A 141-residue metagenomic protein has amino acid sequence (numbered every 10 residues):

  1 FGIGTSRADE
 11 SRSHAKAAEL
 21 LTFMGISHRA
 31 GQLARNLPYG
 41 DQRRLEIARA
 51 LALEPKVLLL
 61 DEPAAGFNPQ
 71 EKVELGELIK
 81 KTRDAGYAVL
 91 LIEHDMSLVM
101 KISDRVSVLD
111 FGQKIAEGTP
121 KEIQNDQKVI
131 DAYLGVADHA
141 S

Functional and structural regions predicted by a protein language model:
F1-S141: Glycine-rich phosphate-binding loops of nucleotide-dependent enzymes
